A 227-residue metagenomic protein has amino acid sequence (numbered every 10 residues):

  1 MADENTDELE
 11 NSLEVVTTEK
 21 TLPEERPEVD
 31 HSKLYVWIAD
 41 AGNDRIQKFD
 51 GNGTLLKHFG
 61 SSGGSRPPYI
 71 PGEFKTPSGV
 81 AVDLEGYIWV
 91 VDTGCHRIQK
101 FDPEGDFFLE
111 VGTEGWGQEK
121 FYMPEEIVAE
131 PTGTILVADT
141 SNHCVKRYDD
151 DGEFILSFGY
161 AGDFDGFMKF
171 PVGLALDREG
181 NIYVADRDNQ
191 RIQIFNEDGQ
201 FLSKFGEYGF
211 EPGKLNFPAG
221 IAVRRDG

Functional and structural regions predicted by a protein language model:
M1-D3, D7-G227: Eukaryotic scaffold repeat domains enriched in small/polar residues
